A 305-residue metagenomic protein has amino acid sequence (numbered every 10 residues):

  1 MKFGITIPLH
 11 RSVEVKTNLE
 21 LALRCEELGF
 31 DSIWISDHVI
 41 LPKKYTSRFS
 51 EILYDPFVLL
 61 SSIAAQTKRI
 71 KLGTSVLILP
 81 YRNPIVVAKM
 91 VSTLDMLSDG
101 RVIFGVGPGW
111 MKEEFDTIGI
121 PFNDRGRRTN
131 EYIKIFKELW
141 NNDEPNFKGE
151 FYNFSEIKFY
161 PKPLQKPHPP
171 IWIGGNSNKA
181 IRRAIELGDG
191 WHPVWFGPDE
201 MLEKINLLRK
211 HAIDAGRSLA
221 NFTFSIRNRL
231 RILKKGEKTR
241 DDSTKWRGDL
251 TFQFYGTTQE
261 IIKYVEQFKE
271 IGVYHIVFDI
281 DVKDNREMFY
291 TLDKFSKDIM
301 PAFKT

Functional and structural regions predicted by a protein language model:
M1-T305: Active-site-adjacent structural elements that line small-molecule/cofactor binding pockets in enzymes
